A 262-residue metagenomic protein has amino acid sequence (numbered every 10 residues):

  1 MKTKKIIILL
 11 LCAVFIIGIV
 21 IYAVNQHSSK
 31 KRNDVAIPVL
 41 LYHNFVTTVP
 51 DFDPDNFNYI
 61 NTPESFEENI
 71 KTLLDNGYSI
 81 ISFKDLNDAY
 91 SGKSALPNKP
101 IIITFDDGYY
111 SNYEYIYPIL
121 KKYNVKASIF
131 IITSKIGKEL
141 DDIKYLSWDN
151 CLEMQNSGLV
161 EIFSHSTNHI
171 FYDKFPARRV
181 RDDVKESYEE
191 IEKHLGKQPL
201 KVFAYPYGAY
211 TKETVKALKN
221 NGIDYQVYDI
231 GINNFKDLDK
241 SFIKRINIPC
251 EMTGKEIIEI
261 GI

Functional and structural regions predicted by a protein language model:
M1-K5: Positively charged n-region of N-terminal signal peptides that target proteins for export
I6-L9, Y22-I103, Y110-S111, S157 (+1 more regions): C-terminal active-site subregion of NodB/CE4 polysaccharide deacetylases
V14-V24: Hydrophobic alpha-helical membrane-insertion segments, chiefly the h-region of N-terminal signal peptides
I103-T104, I162: Residue-level marker for buried hydrophobic side chains located in beta-strands that build the well-ordered beta-sheet
Y113-T133: A short alpha/beta connector and helix-capping loop motif
Y117-N124, Y145-S164, K219-N220, D237-L238: Acidic (Asp/Glu)-rich catalytic clusters
I143-D149, R179-D182: Charged helix-capping and loop-helix junction motifs
F163-R178: Substrate-binding clefts and substrate-entry loops adjacent to catalytic sites of polymer-processing enzymes acting on
